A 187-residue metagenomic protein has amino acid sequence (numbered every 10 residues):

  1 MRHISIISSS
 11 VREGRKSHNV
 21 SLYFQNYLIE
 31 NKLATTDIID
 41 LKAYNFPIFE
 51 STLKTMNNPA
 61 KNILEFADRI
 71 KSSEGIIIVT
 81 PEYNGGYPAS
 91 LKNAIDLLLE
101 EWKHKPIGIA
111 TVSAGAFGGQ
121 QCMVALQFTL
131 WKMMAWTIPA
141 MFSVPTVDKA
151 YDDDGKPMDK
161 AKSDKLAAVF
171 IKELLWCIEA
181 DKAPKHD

Functional and structural regions predicted by a protein language model:
M1-T80, G85-N93, P157-D187: N-terminal beta1-alpha1-beta2 submodule of the flavodoxin-like/Rossmannoid cofactor-binding fold
D40-A43, L99, F142, T146-D148: Short, small-residue-rich loop/turn micro-motifs
N58-M134: Helix-loop-strand module that forms the ligand-binding subsite of alpha/beta enzymes
H104-D187: FMN-binding flavodoxin-like domain, especially the glycine-rich phosphate-binding loop
